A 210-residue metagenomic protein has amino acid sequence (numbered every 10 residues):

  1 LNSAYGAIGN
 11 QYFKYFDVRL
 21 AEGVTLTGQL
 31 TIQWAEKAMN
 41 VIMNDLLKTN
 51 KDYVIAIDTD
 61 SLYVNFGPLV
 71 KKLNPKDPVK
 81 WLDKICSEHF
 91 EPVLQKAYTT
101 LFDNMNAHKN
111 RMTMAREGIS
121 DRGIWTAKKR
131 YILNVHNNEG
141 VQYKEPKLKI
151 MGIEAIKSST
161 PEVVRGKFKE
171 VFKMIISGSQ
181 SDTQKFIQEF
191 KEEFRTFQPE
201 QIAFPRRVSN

Functional and structural regions predicted by a protein language model:
L1, D60: Short, conserved catalytic/metal-binding motifs centered on acidic residues
N2-F13: Active-site cores of enzymes that catalyze phosphoryl transfer or operate on phosphate-rich substrates
Q11-V24: Short, conserved non-catalytic motifs in the polymerase core
T25-T59, G67-N210: DNA-dependent DNA polymerase catalytic subunits
